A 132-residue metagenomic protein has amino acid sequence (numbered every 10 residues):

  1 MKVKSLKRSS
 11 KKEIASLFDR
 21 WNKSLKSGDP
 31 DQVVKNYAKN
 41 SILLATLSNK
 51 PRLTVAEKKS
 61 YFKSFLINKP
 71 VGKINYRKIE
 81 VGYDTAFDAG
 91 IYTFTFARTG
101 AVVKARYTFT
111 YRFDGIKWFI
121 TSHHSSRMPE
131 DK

Functional and structural regions predicted by a protein language model:
K2-S10: A detector for short, charged/polar N-terminal pre-domain segments
K11-K12, L17, P30-G82, T99: A solvent-exposed, acidic/Ser-Thr-rich amphipathic alpha-helical stretch
W21, L25-D29: Short helix-adjacent coil turns
I42-T46, T85-F96, T110: Short, well-ordered beta-strand segments in beta-rich or mixed alpha/beta enzyme and ligand-binding folds
K58, F62, I74-E80, Y92-F94 (+2 more regions): Hydrophobic/aromatic beta-strand elements that line small-molecule binding cavities or substrate pockets in beta-rich
P70, D84-A86, V103-A105: Residue-level preference for beta-strand/loop junctions
I79-A86, T99, R112-K117: A short, structured loop/turn motif at beta-sheet edges
K104-K132: Short beta-strand edge/turn micro-motifs at domain boundaries
